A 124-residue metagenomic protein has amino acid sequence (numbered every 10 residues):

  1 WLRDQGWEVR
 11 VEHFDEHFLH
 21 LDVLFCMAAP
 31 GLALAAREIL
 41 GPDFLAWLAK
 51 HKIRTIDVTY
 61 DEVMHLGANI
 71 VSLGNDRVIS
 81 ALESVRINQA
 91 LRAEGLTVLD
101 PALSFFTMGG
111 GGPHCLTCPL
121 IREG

Functional and structural regions predicted by a protein language model:
W1-G124: The feature marks the mature, well-folded catalytic cores of soluble enzymes
